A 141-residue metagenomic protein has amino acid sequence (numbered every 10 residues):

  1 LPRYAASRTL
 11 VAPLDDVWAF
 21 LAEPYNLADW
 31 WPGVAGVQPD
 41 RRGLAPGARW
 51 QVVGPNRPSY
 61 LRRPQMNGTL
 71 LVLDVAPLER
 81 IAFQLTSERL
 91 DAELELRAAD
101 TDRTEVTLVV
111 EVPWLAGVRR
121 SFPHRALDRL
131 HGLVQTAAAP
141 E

Functional and structural regions predicted by a protein language model:
L1, R63-Q65, S87-R89: Glycine-centered tight beta-turn/hairpin loop motif at sheet-sheet or coil-to-beta transitions
L1-A45: Hydrophobic ligand-binding cavity/cleft-lining segments
A6-R8, N67-D74, D91-A98: Hydrophobic/aromatic beta-strand elements that line small-molecule binding cavities or substrate pockets in beta-rich
G43-Q51, V75-F83: Short, hydrophobic/aromatic-rich segments at coil-to-beta transitions
P46-G54, R103-L108: A short hydrophobic beta-strand element
N56-P64, W114-G117: Short, cysteine-centered beta-strand-loop-beta hairpins and adjacent loop/turn segments enriched in charged/polar
R57, Q65-T69, L73, F83-Q84: Central antiparallel beta-sheet cores of small beta-barrel/beta-sandwich binding domains
R80-T136, E141: Beta-strand/loop substructures that line and gate deep hydrophobic ligand-binding cavities in soluble
